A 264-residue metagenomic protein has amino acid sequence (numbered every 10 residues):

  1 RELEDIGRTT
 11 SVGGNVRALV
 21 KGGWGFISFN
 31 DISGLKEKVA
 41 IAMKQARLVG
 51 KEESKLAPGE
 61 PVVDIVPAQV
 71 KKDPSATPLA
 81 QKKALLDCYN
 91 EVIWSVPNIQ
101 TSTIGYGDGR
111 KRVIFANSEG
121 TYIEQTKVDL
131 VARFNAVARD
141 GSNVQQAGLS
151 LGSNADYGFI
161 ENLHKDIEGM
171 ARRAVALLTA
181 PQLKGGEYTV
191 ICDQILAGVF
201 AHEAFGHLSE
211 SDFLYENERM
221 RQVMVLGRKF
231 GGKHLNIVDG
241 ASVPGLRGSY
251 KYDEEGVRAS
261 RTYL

Functional and structural regions predicted by a protein language model:
R1-S249, A259: Active-site bordering "gate/hinge" segments that shape substrate access to catalytic or cofactor-binding pockets
Y252-L264: Long, well-ordered mid-to-C-terminal structural blocks that present hydrophobic/aromatic surfaces
